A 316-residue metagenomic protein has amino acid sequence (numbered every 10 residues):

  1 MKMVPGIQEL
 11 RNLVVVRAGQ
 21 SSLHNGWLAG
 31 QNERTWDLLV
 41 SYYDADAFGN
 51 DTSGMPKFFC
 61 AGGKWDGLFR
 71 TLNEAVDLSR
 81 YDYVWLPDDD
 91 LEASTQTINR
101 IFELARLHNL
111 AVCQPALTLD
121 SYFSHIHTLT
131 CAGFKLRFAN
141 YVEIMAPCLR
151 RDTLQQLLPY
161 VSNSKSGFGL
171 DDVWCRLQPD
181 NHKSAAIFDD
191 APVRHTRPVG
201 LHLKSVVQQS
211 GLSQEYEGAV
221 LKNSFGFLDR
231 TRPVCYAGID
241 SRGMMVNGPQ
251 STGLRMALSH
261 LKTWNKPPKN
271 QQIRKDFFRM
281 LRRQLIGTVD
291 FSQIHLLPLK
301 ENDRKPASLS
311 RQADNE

Functional and structural regions predicted by a protein language model:
M1-V4, L10-E33, D46-G49: Short, well-formed alpha-helical segments that are part of the catalytic scaffolds of diverse glycosyltransferases
L13, S164, F168, D172-E316: C-terminal catalytic/acceptor-binding lobe
N25-G30, T71, T97-L104: A short acidic, amphipathic alpha-helical/loop segment
N25-W27, W36-D82: Active-site-proximal specificity loops/subdomain of glycosyltransferases
P56-K57, T130-G133, L203-V206: Short, hinge-like loop/turn segments at secondary-structure boundaries
R80-E92: Short beta-strand-to-loop acidic/aromatic patch adjacent to the donor-nucleotide binding site
S94-D180: Conserved catalytic core of nucleotide-sugar-dependent glycosyltransferases
